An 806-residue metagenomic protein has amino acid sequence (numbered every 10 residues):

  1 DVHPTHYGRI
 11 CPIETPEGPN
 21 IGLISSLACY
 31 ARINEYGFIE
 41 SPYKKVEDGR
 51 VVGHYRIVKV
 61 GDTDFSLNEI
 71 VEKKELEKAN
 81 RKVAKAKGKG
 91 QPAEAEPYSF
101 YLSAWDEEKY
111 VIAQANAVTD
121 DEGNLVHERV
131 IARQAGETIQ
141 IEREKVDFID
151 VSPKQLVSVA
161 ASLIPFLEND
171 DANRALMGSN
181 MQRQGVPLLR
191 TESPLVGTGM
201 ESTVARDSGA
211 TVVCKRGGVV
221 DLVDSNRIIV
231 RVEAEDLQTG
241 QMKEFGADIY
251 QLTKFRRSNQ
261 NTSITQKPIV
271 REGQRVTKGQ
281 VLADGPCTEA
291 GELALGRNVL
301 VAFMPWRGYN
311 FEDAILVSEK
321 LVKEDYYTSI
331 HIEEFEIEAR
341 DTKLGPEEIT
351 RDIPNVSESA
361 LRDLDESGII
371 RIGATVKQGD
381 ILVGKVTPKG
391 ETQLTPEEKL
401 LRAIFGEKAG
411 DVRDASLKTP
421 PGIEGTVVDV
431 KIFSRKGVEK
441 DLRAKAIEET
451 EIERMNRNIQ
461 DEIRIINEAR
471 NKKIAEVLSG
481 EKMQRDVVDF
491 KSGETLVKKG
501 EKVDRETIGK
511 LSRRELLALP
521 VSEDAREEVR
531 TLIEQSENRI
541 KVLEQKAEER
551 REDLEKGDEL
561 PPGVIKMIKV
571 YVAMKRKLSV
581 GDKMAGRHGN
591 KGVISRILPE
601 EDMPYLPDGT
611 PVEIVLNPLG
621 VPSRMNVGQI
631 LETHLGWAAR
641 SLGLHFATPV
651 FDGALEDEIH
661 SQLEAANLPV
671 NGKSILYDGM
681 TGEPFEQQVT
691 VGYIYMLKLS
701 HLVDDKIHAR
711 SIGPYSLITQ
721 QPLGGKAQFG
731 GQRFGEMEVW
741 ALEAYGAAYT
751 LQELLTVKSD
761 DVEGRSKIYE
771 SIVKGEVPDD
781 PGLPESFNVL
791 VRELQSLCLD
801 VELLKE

Functional and structural regions predicted by a protein language model:
D1-E806: Intrinsically disordered, low-complexity regulatory segments
